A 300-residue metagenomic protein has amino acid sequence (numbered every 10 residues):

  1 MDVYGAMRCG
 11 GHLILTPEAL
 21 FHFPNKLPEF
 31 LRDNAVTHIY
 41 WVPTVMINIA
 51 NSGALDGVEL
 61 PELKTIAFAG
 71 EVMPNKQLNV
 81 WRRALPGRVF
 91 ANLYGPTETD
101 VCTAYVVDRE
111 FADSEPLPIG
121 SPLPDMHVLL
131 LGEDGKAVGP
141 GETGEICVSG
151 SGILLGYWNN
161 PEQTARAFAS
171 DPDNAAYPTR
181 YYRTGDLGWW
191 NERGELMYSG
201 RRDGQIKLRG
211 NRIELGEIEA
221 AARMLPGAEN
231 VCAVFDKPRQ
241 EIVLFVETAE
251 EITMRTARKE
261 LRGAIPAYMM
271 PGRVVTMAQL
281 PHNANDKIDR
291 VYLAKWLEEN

Functional and structural regions predicted by a protein language model:
M1-G5, F23, G70, G210 (+2 more regions): Active-site helix-initiating loop/hinge in glycosyltransferases
M1-T37, S52: Conserved AMP-binding/adenylation subdomain of ANL enzymes
P17-E18, V36, P43-V45, G70-V72 (+6 more regions): Conserved donor-binding loops in enzymes that form glycosidic bonds
F21-N25, P43-N51, L55, T65-R88 (+2 more regions): Short gly/Ser/Thr-rich phosphate-binding loop of adenylate-forming enzymes
V36, L60-L63, L85, L123 (+2 more regions): Core-facing hydrophobic residues within beta-strands of well-ordered domains
V89-N92, V107-N300: AMP-dependent adenylate-forming
Y94-V101: SF2 helicase/translocase ATPase core recognition
